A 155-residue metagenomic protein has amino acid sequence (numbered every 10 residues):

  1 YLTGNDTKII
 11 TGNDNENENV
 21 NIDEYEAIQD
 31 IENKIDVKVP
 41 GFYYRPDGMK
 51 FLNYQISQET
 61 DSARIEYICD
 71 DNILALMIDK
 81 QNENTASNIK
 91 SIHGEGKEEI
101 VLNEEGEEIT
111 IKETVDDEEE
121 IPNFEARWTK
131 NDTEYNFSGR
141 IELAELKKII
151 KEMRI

Functional and structural regions predicted by a protein language model:
Y1-T7, M153-R154: Gram-positive cell-envelope targeting signals
I10, D14-T129: Short, solvent-exposed recognition patches
N131-I155: Surface-exposed amphipathic alpha-helical segments
